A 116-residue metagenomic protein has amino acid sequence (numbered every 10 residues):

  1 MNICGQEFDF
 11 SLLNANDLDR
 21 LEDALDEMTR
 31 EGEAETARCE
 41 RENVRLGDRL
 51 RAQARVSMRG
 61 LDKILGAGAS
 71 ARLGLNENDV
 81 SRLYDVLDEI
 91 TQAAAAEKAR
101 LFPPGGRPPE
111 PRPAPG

Functional and structural regions predicted by a protein language model:
M1-G47: Short N-terminal mixed-charge amphipathic segments
I3, R30, M58, P103-P104 (+1 more regions): Intrinsically disordered, low-complexity segments enriched in small/polar residues
C4, L46-E77, Y84-L87: A generic structured-segment signal
R20, A24-E27, G60, I64 (+2 more regions): Charge-rich, solvent-exposed alpha-helical interaction surfaces
E27, E31-A34, K63, A67 (+2 more regions): A structural signal for alpha-helix termini and helix-coil/disorder junctions
E40-R41, G47-D48, T91, E97-K98: Short leucine-rich amphipathic alpha-helices used at interfaces
G68-G116: C-terminal charged interaction modules
